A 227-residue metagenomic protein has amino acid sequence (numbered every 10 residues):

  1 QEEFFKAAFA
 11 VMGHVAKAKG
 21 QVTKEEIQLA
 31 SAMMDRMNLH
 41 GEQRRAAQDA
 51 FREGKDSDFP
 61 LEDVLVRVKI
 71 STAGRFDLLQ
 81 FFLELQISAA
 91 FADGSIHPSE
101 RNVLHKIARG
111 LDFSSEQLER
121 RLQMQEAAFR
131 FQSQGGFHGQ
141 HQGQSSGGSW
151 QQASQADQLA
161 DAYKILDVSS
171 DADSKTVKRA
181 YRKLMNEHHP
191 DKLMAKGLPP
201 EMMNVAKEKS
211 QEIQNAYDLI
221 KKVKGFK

Functional and structural regions predicted by a protein language model:
Q1-H14, K24-H188, M194-K227: Small-residue-enriched hydrophobic alpha-helices in membranes
